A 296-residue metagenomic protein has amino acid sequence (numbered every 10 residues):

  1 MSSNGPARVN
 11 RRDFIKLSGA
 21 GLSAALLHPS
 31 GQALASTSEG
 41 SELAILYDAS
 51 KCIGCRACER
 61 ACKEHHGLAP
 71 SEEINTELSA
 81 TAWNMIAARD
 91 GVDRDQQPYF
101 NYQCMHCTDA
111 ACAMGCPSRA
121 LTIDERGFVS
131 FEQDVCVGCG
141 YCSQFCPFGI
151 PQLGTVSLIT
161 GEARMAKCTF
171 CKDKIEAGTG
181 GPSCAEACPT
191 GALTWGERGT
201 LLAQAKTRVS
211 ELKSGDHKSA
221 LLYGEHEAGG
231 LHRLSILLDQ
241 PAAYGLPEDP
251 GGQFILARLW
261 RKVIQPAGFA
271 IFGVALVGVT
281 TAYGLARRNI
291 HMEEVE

Functional and structural regions predicted by a protein language model:
S2-L22: N-terminal secretory signal peptides and thylakoid transit peptides that target proteins across membranes
H28-E64, T281-E296: C-terminal segment of N-terminal export signals and the immediately downstream linker at the start of the mature
Q32-L34, I53, A57-N75, M85 (+4 more regions): Iron-sulfur cluster-binding cysteine motifs and their immediate structural context in ferredoxin-like electron-transfer
G40, T81, G161-A166: Short, solvent-exposed loop/turn segments at the edges of secondary structure
L43-I45, K51, Q97-P98, M105-C107 (+2 more regions): Short, flexible, mixed-charge glycine/proline-rich loop motifs that serve as phosphate/nucleic-acid-contacting
A82-Q103, S143-Q152, K167-E176, G181 (+1 more regions): Short Fe-S-cluster ligation motifs
V92-A120: Long, hydrophobic/aromatic-enriched structural stretches that serve as scaffold segments
T190-E296: Long, compositionally biased charged/polar accessory segments in the mid-to-C-terminal portions of proteins
